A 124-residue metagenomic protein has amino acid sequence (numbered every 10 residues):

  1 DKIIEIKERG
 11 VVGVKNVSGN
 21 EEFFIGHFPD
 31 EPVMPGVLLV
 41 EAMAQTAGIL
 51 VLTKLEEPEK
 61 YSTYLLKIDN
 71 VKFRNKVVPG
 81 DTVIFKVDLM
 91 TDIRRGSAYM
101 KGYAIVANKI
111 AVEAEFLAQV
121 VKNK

Functional and structural regions predicted by a protein language model:
D1-I4, D69, R74, D88-M90 (+1 more regions): Conserved positions in beta-strands of structured domains
D1-M34, L39: Catalytic strand-loop segment that frames the active site of acyl-thioester-processing enzymes
I3, M34-P58: Active-site helix/loop of acyl-thioester processing domains in fatty-acid/polyketide metabolism, spanning hotdog-fold
I4, N16, K72, L117-Q119: Generic structural detector for well-ordered beta-strands
K15, K86-L89: Short, hydrophobic/aromatic-enriched beta-strand segments in well-ordered soluble domains
A47-K86, A111, A118: Hydrophobic beta-strand-centered segment that forms part of the acyl-chain substrate-binding groove
V78-D81, D88-K124: HotDog/MaoC-like acyl-thioester-processing domains
